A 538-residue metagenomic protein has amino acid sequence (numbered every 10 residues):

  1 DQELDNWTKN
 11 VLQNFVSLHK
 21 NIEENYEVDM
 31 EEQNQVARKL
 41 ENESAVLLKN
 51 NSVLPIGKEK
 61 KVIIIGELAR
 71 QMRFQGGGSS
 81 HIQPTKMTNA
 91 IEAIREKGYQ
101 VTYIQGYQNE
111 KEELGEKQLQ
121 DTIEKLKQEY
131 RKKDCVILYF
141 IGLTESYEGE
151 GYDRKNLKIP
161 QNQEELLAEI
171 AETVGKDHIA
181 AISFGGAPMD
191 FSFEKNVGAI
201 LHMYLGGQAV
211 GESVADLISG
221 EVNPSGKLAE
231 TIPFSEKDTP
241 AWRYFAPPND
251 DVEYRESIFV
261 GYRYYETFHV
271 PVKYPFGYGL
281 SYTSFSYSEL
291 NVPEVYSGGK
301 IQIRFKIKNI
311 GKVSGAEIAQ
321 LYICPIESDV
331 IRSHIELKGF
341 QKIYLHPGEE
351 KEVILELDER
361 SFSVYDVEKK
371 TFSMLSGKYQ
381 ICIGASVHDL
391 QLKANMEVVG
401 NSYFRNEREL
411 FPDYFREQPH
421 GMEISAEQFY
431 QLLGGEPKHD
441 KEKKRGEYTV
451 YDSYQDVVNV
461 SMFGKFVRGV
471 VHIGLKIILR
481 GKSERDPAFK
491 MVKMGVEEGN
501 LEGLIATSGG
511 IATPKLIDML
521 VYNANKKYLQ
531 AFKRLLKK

Functional and structural regions predicted by a protein language model:
D1, N6, Q35-K538: C-terminal non-catalytic regions of proteins with extracellular/luminal or membrane-system context
D1-N25: Long, well-ordered, tryptophan-enriched scaffold segments
I22-Y26, E112-G115: Phosphate/pyrophosphate-binding active-site segments
D29, Q33: Metal- or metallocofactor-binding catalytic centers and their adjacent structured scaffolds across diverse enzyme
